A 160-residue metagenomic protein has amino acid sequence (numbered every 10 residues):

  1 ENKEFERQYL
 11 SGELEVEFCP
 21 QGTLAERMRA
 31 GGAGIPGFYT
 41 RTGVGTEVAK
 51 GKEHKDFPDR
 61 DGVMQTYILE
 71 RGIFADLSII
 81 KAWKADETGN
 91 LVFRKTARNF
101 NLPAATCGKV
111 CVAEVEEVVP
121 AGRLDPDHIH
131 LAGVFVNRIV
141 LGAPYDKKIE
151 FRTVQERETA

Functional and structural regions predicted by a protein language model:
E1-A160: Conserved alpha/beta enzyme-core scaffold
